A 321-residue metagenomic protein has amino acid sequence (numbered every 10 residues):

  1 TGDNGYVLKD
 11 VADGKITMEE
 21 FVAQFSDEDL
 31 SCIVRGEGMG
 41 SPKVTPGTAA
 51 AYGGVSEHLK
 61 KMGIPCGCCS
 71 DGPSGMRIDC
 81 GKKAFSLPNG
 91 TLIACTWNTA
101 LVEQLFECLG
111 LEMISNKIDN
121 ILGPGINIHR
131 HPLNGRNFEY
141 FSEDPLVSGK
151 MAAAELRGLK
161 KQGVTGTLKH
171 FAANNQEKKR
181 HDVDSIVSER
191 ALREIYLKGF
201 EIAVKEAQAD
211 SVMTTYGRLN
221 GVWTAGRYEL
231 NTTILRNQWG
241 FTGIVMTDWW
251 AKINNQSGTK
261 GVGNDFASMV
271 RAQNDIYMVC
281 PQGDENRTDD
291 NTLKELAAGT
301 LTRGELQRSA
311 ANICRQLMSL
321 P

Functional and structural regions predicted by a protein language model:
T1-P321: Glycoside hydrolase catalytic-domain context in secreted enzymes
